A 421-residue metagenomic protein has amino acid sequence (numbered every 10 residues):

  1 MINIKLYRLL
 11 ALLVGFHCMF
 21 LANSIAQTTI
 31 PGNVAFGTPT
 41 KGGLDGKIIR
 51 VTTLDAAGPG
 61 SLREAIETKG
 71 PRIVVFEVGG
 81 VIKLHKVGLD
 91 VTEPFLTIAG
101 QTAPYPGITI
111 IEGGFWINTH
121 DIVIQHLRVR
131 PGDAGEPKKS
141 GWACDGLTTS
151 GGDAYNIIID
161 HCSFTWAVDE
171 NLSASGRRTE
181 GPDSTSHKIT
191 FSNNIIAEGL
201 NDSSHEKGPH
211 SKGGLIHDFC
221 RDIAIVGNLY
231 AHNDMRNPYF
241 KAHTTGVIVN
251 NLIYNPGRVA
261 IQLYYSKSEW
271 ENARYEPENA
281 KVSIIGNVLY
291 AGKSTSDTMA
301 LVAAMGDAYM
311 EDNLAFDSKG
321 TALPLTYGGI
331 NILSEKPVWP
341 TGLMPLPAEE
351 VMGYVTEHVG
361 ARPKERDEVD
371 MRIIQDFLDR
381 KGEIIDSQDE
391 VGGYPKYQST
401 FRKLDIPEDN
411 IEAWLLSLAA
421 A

Functional and structural regions predicted by a protein language model:
M1-Y7: N-terminal secretory signal peptides that target proteins for export/translocation
L10-F20: Bacterial N-terminal signal peptides
S24-T28: Boundary at the C-terminal end of the N-terminal hydrophobic targeting segment
I30-V74: Acidic Gly/Asp/Thr-rich repetitive segments characteristic of extracellular carbohydrate-active and adhesion proteins
K83-D222: Right-handed parallel beta-helix
Y105, P131, W166, E198 (+4 more regions): Residues in short coils/turns that link rungs of repeat/solenoid architectures in beta-rich domains
F240-G392, S399-T400, L404: Extracellular beta-rich repeat passengers
